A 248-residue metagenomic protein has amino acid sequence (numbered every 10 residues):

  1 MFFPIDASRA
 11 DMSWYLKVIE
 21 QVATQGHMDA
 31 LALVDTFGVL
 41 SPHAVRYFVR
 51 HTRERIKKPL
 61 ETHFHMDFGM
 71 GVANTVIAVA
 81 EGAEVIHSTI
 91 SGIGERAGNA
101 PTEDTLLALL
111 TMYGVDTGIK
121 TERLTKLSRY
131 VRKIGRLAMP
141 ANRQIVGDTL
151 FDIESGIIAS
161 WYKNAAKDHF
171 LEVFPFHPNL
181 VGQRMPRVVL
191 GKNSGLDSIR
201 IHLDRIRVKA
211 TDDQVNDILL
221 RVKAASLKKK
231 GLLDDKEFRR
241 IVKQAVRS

Functional and structural regions predicted by a protein language model:
M1-K58, T75-E81: Alpha/beta enzyme core
P4-R9, D35-V39, F64-M70, I90-G94: Active-site-proximal loop/turn and secondary-structure-junction residues that shape catalytic pockets, frequently
M12, L16, A30, V39-R46 (+8 more regions): Conserved structured core elements
L16-E20, R46-R53, A73-A80, H87 (+4 more regions): Predominant activation on well-ordered alpha-helical scaffold segments within soluble catalytic domains
A32-L33, E61-F64, S88-T89, G118-L127: Beta-strand segments within the central parallel beta-sheet cores of soluble alpha/beta enzyme folds
E81-G98: Glycine-rich phosphate-binding active-site loops on the catalytic face of alpha/beta enzymes
G94-K120, L124: C-terminal helical cap(s) of enzyme catalytic domains, especially alpha/beta-barrels
G114-S248: A mid-to-C-terminal "edge-of-domain" accessory segment
